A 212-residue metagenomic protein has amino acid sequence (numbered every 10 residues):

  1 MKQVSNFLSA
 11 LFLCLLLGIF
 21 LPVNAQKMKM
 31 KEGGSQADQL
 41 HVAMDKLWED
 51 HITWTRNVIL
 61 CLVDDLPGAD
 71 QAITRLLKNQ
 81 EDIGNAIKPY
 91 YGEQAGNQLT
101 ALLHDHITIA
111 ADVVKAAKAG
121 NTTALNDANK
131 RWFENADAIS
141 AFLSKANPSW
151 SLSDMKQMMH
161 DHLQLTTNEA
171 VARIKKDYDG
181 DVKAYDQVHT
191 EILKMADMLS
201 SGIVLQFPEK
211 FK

Functional and structural regions predicted by a protein language model:
M1-L8: Positively charged n-region of N-terminal signal peptides that target proteins for export
Q3, P89-E93, K145-S149: Membrane-interface junctions
A10-I19: Bacterial N-terminal signal peptides
L21-A25: Sec/Tat signal peptide C-region and signal peptidase I cleavage site
K27-K29, Q36-H41, D45-L62, L76 (+2 more regions): C-terminal amphipathic alpha-helix
R56-A69, G84-A95: Helix-loop segments that flank and shape redox-cofactor active sites
L76-V114: Mid-chain, structured segments of secreted extracytoplasmic proteins
Q98-I109, V113-F133, A146: All-alpha RGS (Regulator of G-protein Signaling) helical domain and cognate RGS-like helical scaffolds
